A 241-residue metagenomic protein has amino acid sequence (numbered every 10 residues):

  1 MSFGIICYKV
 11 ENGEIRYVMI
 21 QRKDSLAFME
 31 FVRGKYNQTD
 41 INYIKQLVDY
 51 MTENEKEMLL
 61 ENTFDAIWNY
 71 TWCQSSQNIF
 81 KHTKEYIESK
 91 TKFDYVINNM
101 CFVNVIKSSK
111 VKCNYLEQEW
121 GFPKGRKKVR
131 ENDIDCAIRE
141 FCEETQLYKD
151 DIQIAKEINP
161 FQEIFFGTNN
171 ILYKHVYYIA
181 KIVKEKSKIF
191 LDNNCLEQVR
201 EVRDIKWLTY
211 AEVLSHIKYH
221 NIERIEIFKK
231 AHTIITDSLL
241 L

Functional and structural regions predicted by a protein language model:
M1, E11, N170-L172: A short catalytic or substrate-binding loop motif that flags glycine-/basic-rich loops and adjacent residues that bind
M1-S2, E157: Eukaryotic beta-rich interaction modules
S2, E14-R16, E117, V202: A structure-centric signal for secondary-structure junctions around beta-strands
F3-C7: Short beta-strand scaffold segments in enzyme catalytic cores
N12-G13, D24-A27, V183-S187: Short, charged/polar surface micro-motifs in flexible loops or helix N-caps
R16-R139, E143, L147: Conserved Nudix-box catalytic region and its N-terminal flanking loop in Nudix hydrolases and closely related
E30, D65-W68, W72-C73, K110-K124 (+3 more regions): Nudix hydrolase/Nudix homology domain
Y148-N159: A short coil-to-beta-strand element that immediately follows conserved catalytic motifs
